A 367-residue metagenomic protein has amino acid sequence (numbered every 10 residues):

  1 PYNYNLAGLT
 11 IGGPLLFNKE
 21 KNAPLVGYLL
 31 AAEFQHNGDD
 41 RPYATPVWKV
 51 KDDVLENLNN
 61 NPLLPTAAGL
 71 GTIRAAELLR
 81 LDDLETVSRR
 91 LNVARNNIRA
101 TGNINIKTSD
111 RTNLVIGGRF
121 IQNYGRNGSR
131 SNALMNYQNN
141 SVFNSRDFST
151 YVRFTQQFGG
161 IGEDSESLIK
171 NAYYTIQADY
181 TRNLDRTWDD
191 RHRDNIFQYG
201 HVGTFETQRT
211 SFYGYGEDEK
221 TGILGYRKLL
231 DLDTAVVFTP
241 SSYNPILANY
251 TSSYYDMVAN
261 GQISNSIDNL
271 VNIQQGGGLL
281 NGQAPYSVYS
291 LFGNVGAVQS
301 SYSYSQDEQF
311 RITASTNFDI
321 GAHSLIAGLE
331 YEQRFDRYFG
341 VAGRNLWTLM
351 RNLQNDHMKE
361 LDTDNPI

Functional and structural regions predicted by a protein language model:
Y2-N127, S145-V152, Q156-F158, A172: Transmembrane beta-barrel wall of Gram-negative outer-membrane proteins
R119-I367: Replace "related TpsB outer-membrane translocases also match" with "some related outer-membrane beta-barrels such as
